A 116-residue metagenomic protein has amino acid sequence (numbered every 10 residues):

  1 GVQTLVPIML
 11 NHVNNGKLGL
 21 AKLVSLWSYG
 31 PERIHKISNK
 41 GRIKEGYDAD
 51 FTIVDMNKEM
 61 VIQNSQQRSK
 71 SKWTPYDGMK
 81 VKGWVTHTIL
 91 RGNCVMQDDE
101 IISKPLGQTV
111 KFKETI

Functional and structural regions predicted by a protein language model:
G1-N57: His/Asp/Glu-enriched, well-ordered alpha-helical/loop segment that forms or immediately abuts the divalent-metal
V2-V6, M79-G83, T115-I116: Short, surface-exposed, polar/charged, turn-prone segments marking secondary-structure boundaries
K36, G107-I116: Short, electropositive alpha-helical surface patch
D48-E100, P105-V110: C-terminal cap of metal-dependent C-N hydrolases
